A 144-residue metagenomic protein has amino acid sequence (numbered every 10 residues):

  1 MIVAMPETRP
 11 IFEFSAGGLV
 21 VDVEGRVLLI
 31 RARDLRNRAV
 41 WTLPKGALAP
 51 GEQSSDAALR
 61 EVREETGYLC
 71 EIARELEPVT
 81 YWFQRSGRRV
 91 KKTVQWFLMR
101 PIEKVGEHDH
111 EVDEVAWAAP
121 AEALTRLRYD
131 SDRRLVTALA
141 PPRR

Functional and structural regions predicted by a protein language model:
I2-L43: N-terminal strand-loop-strand
F14-A16, G25, K92-Q95, D113: Change "...and in nucleic-acid phosphodiester-cleaving endonucleases..." to "...and in nucleic-acid processing enzymes
L19, L29, W96-L98, W117: Conserved hydrophobic/aromatic beta-strand scaffold that supports enzyme active sites
D22-G25, R33, R100-K104, P120-E122: Short loop segments at secondary-structure junctions
T42, K91, W117: Short aromatic/basic micro-patch
L43-L76: The catalytic Nudix box helix
G67-K104: Active-site segment of metal-dependent pyrophosphate-handling enzymes, primarily the Nudix hydrolase catalytic core
L98, G106-A138: NUDIX/MutT-family hydrolases
